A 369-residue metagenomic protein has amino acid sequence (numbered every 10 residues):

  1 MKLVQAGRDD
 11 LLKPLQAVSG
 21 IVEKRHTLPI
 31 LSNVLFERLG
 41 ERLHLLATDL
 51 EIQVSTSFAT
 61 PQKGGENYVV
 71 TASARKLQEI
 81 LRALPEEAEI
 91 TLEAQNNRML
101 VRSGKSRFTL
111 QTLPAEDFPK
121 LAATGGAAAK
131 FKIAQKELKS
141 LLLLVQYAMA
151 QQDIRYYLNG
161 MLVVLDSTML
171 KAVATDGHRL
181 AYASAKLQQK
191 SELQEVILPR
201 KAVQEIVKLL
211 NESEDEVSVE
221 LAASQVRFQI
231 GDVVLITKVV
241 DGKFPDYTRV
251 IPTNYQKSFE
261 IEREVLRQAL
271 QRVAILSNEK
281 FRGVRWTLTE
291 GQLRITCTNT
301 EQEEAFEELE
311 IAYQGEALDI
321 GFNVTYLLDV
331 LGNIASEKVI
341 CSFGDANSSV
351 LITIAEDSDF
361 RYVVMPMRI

Functional and structural regions predicted by a protein language model:
M1-I369: Structural preference for solvent-exposed beta-strand-turn elements and adjacent flexible terminal/loop segments within
